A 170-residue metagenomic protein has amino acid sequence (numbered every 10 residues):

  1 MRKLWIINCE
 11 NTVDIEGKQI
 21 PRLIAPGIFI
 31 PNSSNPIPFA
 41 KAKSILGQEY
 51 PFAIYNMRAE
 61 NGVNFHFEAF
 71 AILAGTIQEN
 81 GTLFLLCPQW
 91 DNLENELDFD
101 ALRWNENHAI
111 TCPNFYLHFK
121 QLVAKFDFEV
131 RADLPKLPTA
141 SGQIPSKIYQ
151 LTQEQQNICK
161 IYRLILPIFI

Functional and structural regions predicted by a protein language model:
R2-N8, A25-F29, Y50-I54, G81-L85: Hydrophobic beta-strand segments of well-ordered beta-sheets in folded domains
L4-I15, L166-I170: Walker A/P-loop
I7-T12, I30-S34, Y55-E60, L86-Q89: Structural motif
T12-E16, P21-L46: A short, well-structured beta->alpha microelement
I37-N56, N157-Y162: Acidic/polar, low-complexity linker and loop regions
L46-T139: N-terminal accessory nucleic-acid engagement/regulatory domains that precede and modulate ATP-driven motor cores
L137-I148: Conserved adenine-nucleotide phosphate-binding loops and their immediately adjacent elements
K147-L166: N-terminal pre-P-loop "Q-motif" helix
